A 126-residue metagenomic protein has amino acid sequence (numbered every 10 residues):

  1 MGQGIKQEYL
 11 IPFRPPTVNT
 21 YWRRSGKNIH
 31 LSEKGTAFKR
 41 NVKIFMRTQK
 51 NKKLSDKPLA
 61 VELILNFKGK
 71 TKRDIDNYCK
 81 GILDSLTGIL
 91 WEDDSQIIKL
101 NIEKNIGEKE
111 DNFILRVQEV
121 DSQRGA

Functional and structural regions predicted by a protein language model:
M1-A126: Acidic, proline/glycine-enriched N-terminal capping motif
